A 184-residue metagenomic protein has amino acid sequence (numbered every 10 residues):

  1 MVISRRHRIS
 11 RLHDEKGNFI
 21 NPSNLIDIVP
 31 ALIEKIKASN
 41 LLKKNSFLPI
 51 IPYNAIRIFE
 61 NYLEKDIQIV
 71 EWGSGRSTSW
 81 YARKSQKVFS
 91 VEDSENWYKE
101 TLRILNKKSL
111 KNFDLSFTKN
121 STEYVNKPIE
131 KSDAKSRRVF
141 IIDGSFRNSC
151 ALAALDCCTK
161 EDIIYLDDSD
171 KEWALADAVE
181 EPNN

Functional and structural regions predicted by a protein language model:
M1-I50: Membrane-proximal basic amphipathic "stem/tether" segments
I50-S121: SAM cofactor-binding core of SAM-dependent methyltransferases, primarily the Rossmann-like beta-alpha-beta module
Q68-V70, F89-S90, V139-I142, I164-Y165: Short catalytic-loop micro-motif centered on adjacent basic/acidic residues
Y98-L105, N126, E172-V179: Short, charged, surface-exposed secondary-structure boundary motifs
K111-L115, R138, D162: Short, conserved active-site loop motifs that form the nucleotide-linked donor/cofactor pocket
K119-K131: Surface-exposed interaction regions that form or flank ligand-binding interfaces
I129-V139: A short acidic, Gly/Pro-enriched loop at the edge of an enzyme's catalytic core that lines a small-molecule cofactor
V139, S145-N184: C-terminal substrate-binding/active-site "lid" region of AdoMet-derived donor-dependent transferases
